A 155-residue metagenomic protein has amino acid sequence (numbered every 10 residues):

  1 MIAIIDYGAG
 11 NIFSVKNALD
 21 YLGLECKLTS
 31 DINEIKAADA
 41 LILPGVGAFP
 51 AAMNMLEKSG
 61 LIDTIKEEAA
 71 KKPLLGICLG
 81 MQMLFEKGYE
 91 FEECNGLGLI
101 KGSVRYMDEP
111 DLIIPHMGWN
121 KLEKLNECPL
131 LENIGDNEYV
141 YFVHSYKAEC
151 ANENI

Functional and structural regions predicted by a protein language model:
I2-L24: N-terminal beta1-alpha1 ligand-phosphate binding loop
A18-E25, A51-M55, M117-K121: Short, flexible loop segments at the rims of nucleotide/cofactor-binding pockets, characterized by
C26-L28, V104: Generic structural signal for residues in well-ordered beta-strands
E34-I35, E68: Structural alpha-helical scaffold elements that stabilize or flank donor/cofactor-binding regions in carbohydrate
A38: An anion/phosphate-binding loop that grips the pyrophosphate of nucleotide cofactors and donors
I42-P44: Structural motif
G47-M117: Cysteine-nucleophile active-site neighborhood
E86-I155: Pocket-forming structural segment of enzyme catalytic cores
